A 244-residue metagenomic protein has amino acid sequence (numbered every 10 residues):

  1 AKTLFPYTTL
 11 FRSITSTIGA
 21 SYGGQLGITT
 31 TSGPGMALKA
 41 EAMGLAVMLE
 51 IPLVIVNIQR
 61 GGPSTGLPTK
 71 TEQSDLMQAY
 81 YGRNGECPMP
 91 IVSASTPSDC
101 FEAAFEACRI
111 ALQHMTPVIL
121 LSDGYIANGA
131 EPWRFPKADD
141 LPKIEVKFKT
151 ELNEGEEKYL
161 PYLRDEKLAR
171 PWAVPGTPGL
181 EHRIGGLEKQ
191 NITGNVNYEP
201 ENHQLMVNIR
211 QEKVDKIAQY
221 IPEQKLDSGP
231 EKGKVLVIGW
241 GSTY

Functional and structural regions predicted by a protein language model:
T3-L10: Short, small-residue-biased leader/transition segments that mark boundaries at the very start of proteins
T8, I51-R60, K143-N153: A glycine-rich helix N-cap at a beta->alpha junction
F11, M43-E86: Flexible glycine/proline-rich, aromatic-decorated loop/lid segments
R12-S16, T30, G35-E41, P63 (+2 more regions): Short glycine/serine/threonine-rich phosphate/pyrophosphate-binding segments that cradle anionic phosphate groups
T15-Y22, K39-M43, S64-T71, E102-F105 (+3 more regions): Short acidic, glycine/serine/threonine-rich loops at helix termini
G23-L38, P52-N57, S93: A short, small-residue-rich loop immediately preceding and capping a beta-strand
C87-R109: Active-site/ligand-binding-proximal alpha/beta "capping" segment
A103, C108-Y244: Flexible, low-complexity linker and terminal segments
